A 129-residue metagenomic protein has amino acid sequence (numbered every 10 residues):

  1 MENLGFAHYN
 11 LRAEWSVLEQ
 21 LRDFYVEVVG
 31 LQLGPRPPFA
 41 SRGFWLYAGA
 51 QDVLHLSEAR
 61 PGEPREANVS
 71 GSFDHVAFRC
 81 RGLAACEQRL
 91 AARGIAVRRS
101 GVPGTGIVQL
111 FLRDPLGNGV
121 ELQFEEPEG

Functional and structural regions predicted by a protein language model:
M1-L4, A92-G129: Vicinal oxygen chelate
M1-R22, D74-V76, E128-G129: N-terminal beta-strand motif that seeds the catalytic metal site of vicinal oxygen chelate
L11-V53: Core segments of cupin and vicinal oxygen chelate
R12, A77-R81, R113: Short hydrophobic/aromatic beta-strand micro-patches that form the beta-sheet surface supporting nucleotide- or nucleic
D23, R89-R93: Short amphipathic alpha-helices in soluble, non-transmembrane regions that often serve as interface/regulatory elements
F39-G43, S72, G104-V108: Short acidic/glycine-enriched loop/turn segments that link adjacent beta-strands
V53, A59-P61: Short, conserved turn/kink motifs that form compact alpha/beta structural patches or helix kinks used as
V69-L90: Mid-chain, well-packed structural core segment of small domains
